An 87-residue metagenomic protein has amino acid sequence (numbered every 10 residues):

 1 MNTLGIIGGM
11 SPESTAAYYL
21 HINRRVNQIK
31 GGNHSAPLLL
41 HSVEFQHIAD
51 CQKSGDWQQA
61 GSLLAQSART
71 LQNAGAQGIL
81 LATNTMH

Functional and structural regions predicted by a protein language model:
M1-S62: N-terminal glycine-rich anion-binding loop in soluble enzyme alpha/beta folds
Q59-H87: N-terminal glycine-rich phosphate/adenylate-binding segment common to multiple enzyme folds
